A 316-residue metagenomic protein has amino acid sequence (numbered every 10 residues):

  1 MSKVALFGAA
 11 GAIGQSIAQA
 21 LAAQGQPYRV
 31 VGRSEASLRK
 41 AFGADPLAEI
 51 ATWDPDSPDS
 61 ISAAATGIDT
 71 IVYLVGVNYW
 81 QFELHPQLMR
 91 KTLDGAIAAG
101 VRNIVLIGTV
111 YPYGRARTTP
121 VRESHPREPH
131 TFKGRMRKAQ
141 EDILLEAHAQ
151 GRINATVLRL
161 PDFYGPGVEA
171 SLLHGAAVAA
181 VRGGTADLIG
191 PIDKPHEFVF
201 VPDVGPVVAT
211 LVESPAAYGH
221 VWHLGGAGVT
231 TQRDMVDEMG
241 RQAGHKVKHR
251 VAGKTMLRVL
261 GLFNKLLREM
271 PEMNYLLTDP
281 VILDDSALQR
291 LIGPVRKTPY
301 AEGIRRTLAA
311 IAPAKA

Functional and structural regions predicted by a protein language model:
V4-Q26: N-terminal Rossmann NAD(P)H-binding glycine-rich loop of SDR-like oxidoreductase domains
V31-A36, D54-P55: N-terminal Rossmann-fold cofactor-binding loop
F42-A99: NAD(P)H-binding glycine-rich loop region in Rossmannoid oxidoreductase-like domains and their noncatalytic homologs
R90-M136: Conserved Rossmann-fold NAD(P)-dependent oxidoreductase catalytic core, especially the SDR/UDP-sugar
D142-G167: Conserved beta-loop-beta element that borders a ligand/cofactor-binding pocket
P161-S171, G190-P202: Glycine-rich "substrate-gating" loop/helix at the edge of Rossmann-like oxidoreductase active sites
V178-V199, L211: A conserved pocket-lining segment of Rossmann-fold NAD(P)-dependent short-chain dehydrogenase/reductase
V207-M270, D285, R290-L291, T298-A316: Mid/C-terminal beta-alpha module of Rossmann-like enzyme folds, strongest in SDR-family dehydrogenases/epimerases
